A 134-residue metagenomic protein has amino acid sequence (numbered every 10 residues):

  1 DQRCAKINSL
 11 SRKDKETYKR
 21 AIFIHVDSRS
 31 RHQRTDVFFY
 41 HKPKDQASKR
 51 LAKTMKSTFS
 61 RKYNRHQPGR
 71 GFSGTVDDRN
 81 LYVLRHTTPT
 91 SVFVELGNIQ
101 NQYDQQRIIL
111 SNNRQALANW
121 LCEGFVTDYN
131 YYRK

Functional and structural regions predicted by a protein language model:
D1-K134: Active-site-proximal helix/loop segments of hydrolytic enzymes
